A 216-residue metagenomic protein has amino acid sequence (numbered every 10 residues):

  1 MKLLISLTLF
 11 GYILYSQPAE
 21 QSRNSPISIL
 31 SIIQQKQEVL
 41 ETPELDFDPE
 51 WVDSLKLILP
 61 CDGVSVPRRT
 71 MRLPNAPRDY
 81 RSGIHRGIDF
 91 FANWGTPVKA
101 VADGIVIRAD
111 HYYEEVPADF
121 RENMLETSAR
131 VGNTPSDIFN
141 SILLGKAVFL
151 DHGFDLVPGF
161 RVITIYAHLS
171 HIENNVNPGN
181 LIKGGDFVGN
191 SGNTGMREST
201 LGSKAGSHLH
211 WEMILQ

Functional and structural regions predicted by a protein language model:
M1-L7: Sec-dependent signal peptide recognition, specifically the positively charged N-region followed immediately by
L7-Q17: Hydrophobic h-region of N-terminal signal peptides that target proteins for export in Gram-negative bacteria
S16-K146, G153-D155, G184: Surface-exposed, glycine-biased beta-strand/turn segments
R86-I88, Y166-H171, E198: Short helix/strand-bridging catalytic loops that position acidic/His residues to coordinate divalent metals and engage
N93, K99-A100, H152, P158-G185: Short histidine-centered loop motifs in beta-beta connectors
R108, H168-H171, L215: A residue-level detector for short acidic-glycine micro-motifs
Y112, L169, N193-T194: Residue-level structural signal for beta-strand termini and adjacent loop
R130, K146-L150, V162-I165, N180-Q216: Conserved, short, structured surface segments that act as functional micro-motifs
